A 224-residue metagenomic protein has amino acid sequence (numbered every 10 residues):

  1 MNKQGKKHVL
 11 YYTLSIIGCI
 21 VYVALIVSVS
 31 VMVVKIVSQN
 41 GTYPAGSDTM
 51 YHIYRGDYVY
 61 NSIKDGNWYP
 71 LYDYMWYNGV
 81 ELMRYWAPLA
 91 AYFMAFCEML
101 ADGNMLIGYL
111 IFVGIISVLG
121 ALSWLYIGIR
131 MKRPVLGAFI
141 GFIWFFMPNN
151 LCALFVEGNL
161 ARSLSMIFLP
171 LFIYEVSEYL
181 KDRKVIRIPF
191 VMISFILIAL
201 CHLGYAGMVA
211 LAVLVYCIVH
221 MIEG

Functional and structural regions predicted by a protein language model:
M1-K35: Start-transfer (signal-anchor) and selected internal transmembrane alpha helices of multi-pass inner/ER membrane
I16, I20, I111, A138-F142 (+2 more regions): Hydrophobic alpha-helical transmembrane segments
V29-F168, E175, L197-I198, L203-G204: Active-site lumenal/periplasmic loops and adjacent helix-entry segments of GT-C-fold, multi-pass membrane
W86-L89, G114-I115, R183-F190, V215: Short hydrophobic alpha-helical membrane-embedded segments
P170, F195, A210-V213: Hydrophobic membrane-spanning alpha-helices of multi-pass integral membrane proteins
P170-P189, I198, H220-E223: Membrane-interface transmembrane helices that cradle and orient dolichyl/undecaprenyl
M208-G224: Perimembrane helix-loop-helix junctions
